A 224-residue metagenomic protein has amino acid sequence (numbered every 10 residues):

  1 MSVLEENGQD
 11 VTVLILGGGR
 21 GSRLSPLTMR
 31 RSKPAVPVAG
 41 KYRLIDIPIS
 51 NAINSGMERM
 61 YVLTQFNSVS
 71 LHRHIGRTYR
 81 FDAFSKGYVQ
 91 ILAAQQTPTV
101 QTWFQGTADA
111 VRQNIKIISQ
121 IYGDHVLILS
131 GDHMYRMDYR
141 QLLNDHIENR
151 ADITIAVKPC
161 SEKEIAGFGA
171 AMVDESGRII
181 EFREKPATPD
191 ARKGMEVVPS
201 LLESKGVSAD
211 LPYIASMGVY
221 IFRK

Functional and structural regions predicted by a protein language model:
M1-K224: Unchanged
